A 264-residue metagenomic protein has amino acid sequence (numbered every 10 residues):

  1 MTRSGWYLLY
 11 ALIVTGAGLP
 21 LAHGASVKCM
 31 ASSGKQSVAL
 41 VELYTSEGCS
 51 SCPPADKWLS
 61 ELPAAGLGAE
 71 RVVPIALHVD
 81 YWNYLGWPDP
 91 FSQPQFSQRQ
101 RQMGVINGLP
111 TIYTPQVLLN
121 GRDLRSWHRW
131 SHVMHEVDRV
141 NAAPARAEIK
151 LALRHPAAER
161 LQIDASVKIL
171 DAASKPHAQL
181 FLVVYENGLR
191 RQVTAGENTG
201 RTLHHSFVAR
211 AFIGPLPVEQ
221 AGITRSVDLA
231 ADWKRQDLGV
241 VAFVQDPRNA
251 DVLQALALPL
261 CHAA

Functional and structural regions predicted by a protein language model:
M1-W6: Positively charged n-region of N-terminal signal peptides that target proteins for export
Y7-G18: Bacterial N-terminal signal peptides
V14-T15, K28, E219: N-terminal non-cleavable signal-anchor helices
P20-Y113: Active-site-proximal cofactor/substrate-binding loop regions of enzyme domains
L77-D80, N120, Y185: Short loop/turn motifs enriched for small/polar and acidic residues
P88-Y113, R122-A264: Short, conserved sequence motifs used for protein processing/export or organelle targeting and for catalysis
V117: Ligand-binding face of N-terminal immunoglobulin V-set domains in extracellular IgSF glycoproteins
